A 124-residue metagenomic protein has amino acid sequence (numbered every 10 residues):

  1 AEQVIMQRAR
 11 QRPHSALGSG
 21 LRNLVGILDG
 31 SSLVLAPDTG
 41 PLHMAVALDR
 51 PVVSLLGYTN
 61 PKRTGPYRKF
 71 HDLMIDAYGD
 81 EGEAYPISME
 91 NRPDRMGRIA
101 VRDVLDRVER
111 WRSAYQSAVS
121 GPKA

Functional and structural regions predicted by a protein language model:
A1-G57: Donor-binding and catalytic core of enzymes assembling or modifying cell-surface/extracellular glycoconjugates
Q11-S15, P61, L73, S117: Secondary-structure boundary/capping residues
H14, G57-N60, M89-R92: Preference for short coil/turn "hinge" residues that link or interrupt alpha-helices
L48-D76: Gly/Pro- and small hydrophobic-enriched strand-loop and loop-to-helix capping segments that sit at the rims
K69-A124: Leloir-type glycosyltransferase catalytic cores
